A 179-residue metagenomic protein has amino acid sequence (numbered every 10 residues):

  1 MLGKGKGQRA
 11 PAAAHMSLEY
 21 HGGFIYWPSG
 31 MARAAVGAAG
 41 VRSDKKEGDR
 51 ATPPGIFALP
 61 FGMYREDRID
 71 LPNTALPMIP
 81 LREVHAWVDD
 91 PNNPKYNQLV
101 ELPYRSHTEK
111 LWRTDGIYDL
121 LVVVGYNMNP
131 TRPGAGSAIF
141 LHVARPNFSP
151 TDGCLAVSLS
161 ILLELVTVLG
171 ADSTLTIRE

Functional and structural regions predicted by a protein language model:
M1-T151, L162-S173, R178-E179: Cell wall/extracellular polymer interaction/catalysis modules
C154: Short cysteine clusters
V157: A conserved hydrophobic position in a structured secondary element of the catalytic/binding core that shapes
